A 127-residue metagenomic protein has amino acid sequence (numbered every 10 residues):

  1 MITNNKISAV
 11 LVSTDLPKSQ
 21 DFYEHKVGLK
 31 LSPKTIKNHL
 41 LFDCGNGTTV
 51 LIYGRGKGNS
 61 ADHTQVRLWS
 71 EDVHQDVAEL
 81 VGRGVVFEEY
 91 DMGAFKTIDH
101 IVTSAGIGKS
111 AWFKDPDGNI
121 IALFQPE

Functional and structural regions predicted by a protein language model:
M1-I2, L68, V77-E127: Vicinal oxygen chelate
M1-Q20, H63-V66, F124-E127: N-terminal beta-strand motif that seeds the catalytic metal site of vicinal oxygen chelate
N5-I7, N38, N46-T48, D62-V66 (+1 more regions): A generic structural signal for short beta-strands and their flanking turns/coil linkers
V10-T49, Q75: Core segments of cupin and vicinal oxygen chelate
N38-L40, T64, I107-A111: Short beta-strand micro-motifs in enzyme catalytic cores
V50-G54, L123: A short acidic-to-branched-hydrophobic micro-motif
G58-E79: Helix-adjacent hinge/juxtasegments
